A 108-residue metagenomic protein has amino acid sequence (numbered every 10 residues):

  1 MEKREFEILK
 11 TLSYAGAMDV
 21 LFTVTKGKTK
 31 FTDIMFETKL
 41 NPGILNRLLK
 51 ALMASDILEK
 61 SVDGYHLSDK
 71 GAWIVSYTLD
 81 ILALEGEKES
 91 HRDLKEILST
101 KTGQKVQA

Functional and structural regions predicted by a protein language model:
M1-M18: Short alpha-helical segments that sit at the start of domains
E2, Y77-A108: Amphipathic alpha-helical dimerization/coiled-coil segments that flank or bridge DNA-binding/regulatory modules
A15-A17, T25-K30: Short capping segments at the starts of secondary-structure elements
M18-F22, W73: Pre-recognition alpha-helix immediately N-terminal to the DNA-recognition helix within helix-turn-helix or winged-helix
D33-E37: A short acidic, leucine-rich amphipathic alpha-helix
K39-A54: Short amphipathic alpha-helical interaction segments
M53-D63: A short, conserved structural fragment
S61-I81: Basic, amphipathic "hinge/linker" alpha-helix immediately C-terminal to the N-terminal HTH DNA-binding motif
